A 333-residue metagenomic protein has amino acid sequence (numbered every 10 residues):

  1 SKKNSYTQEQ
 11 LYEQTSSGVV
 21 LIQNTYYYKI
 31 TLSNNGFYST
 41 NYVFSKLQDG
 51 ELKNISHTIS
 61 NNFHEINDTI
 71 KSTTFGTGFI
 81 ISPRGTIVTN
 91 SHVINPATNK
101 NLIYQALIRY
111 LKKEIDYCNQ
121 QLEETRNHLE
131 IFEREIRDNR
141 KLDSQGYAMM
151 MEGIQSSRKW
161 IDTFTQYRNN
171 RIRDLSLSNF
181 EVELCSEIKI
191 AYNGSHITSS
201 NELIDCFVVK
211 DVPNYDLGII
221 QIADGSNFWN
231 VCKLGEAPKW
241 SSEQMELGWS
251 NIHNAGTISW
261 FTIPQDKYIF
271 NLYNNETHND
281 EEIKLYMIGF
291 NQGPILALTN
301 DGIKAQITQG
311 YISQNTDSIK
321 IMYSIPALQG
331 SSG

Functional and structural regions predicted by a protein language model:
S1-N90, E183-G194, S200-N201, D205-V209 (+1 more regions): N-terminal activation segment of mature serine protease catalytic domains
V20-I22, G78, G85, T89 (+6 more regions): Terminal peptide-recognition signature
Q23-Y26, T89-S91, N95-T98, G289 (+1 more regions): Sec/Tat-exported extracytoplasmic proteins
Y26, D224-S226, A327: Short, flexible loop/turn elements at secondary-structure junctions
Y28-N34, P96, W229, P294-L296: Short, solvent-exposed loop/turn elements at domain surfaces
N35-F37, L102, N300-I303: Short, glycine/charged-enriched secondary-structure capping and boundary segments
L47-E51, N62-F63, N67-D68, T73 (+4 more regions): Flexible, gly/ser-rich surface segments that form the specificity/activation loops bordering the active-site cleft
S82-Y215, D224-G225, L234-W240: Catalytic-histidine neighborhood of serine endopeptidases, predominantly the chymotrypsin-like S1/PA family
